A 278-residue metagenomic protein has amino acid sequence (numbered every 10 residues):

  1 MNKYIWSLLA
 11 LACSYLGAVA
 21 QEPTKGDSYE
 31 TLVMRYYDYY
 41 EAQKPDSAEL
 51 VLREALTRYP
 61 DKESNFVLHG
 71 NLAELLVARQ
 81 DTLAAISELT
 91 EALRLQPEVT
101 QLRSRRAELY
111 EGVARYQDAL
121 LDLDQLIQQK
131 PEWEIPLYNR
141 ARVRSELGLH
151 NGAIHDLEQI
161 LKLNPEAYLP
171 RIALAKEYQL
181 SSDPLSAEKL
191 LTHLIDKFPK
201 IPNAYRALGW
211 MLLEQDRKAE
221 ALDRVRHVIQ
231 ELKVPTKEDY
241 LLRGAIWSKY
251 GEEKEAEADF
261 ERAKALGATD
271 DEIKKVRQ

Functional and structural regions predicted by a protein language model:
G17-N71, A78, S87, Q278: N-terminal leader/linker segments that initiate helical-solenoid repeat arrays
P23, V234, L241-Q278: Terminal, low-structured helical/coil segments at or just beyond the last alpha-helical repeat
Y29-E30, E63-F66, T100-Q101, E134-I135 (+4 more regions): Helix-start (N-cap) detector for alpha-helical repeat units in TPR-like alpha-solenoids, especially tetratricopeptide
K44-L50, R79-E91, V113-Q125, L147-Q159 (+3 more regions): Structural signature of tandem alpha-helical TPR/SEL1-like repeats, specifically the intra-repeat loop/turn
P60-E63, P97, P131, P165 (+3 more regions): Short coil turns that delineate tetratricopeptide repeat
V67-N71, R105, N139, A173 (+3 more regions): Canonical tetratricopeptide repeat
